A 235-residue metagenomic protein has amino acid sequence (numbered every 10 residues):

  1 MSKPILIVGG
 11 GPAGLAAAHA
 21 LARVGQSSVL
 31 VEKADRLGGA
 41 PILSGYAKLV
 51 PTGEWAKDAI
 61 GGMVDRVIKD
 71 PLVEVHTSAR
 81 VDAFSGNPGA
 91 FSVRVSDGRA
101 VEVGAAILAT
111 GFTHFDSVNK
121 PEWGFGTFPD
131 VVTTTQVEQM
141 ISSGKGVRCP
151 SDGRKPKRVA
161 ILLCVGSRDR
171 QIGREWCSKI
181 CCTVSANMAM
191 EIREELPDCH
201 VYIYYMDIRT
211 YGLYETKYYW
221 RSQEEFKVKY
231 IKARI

Functional and structural regions predicted by a protein language model:
M1-L43, F84, R99-A100, G111-G212: Rossmann-like dinucleotide/flavin-binding elements
P4-L6, A13, A59-F115, T210-Y211 (+1 more regions): Feature captures the FAD/FMN-dependent oxidoreductase FAD-binding
I42-V81, P121-V137, A186-E191, Y214-I235: N-terminal glycine-rich dinucleotide-binding loop that anchors FAD/FMN and/or NAD(P) in oxidoreductases
P51-G53, A90, I208: Short, flexible loop segments at the rims of nucleotide/cofactor-binding pockets, characterized by
